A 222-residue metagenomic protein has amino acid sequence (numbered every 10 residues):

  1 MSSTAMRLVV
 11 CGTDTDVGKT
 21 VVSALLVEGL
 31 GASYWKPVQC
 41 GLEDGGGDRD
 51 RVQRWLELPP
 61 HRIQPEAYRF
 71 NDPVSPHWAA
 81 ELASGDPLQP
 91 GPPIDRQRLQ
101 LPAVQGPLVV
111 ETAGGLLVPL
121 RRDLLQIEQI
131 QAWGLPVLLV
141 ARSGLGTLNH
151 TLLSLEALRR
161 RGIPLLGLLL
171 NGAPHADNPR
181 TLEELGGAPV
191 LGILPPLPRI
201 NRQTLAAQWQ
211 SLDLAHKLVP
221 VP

Functional and structural regions predicted by a protein language model:
A5-R7, V21-L88, P92, R98-A103: N-terminal phosphate/diphosphate-binding loop that engages ATP/GTP or pyrophosphate donors across diverse enzyme folds
V10-C11: Hydrophobic anchor at the beta1->P-loop junction of P-loop NTPases
V17-G18: Conserved glycine(s) of the Walker
K36-P37, L138-A141, L166-G172: Short internal beta-strands
L56, W133, L185-A188: Short, structured coil segments at secondary-structure junctions
D95-R121: Switch II (G3) loop of P-loop NTPases
R121-G144: Inter-motif core of Ras-like GTPase G domains
L155-P222: C-terminal lobe/tail of nucleotide-utilizing enzymes
